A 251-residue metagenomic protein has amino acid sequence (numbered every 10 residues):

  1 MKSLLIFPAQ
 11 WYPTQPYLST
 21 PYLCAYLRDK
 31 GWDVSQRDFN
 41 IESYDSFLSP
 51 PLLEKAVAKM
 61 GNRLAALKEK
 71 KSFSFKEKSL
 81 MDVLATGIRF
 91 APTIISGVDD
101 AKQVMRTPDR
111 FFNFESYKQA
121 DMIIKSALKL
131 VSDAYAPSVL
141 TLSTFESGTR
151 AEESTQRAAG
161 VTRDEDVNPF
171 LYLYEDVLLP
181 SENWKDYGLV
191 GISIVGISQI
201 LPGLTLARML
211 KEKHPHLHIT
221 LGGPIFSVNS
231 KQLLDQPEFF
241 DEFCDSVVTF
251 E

Functional and structural regions predicted by a protein language model:
K2-Y12: Nucleotide-activated donor-dependent transferases that construct or modify glycoconjugates
Q10-P13, L18-R28, W32-P50, S96 (+3 more regions): Glycine-rich beta-alpha loop elements in corrinoid/cobalamin-binding modules across cobalamin-dependent enzymes
S46-V98: Conserved phosphoryl-transfer catalytic core
